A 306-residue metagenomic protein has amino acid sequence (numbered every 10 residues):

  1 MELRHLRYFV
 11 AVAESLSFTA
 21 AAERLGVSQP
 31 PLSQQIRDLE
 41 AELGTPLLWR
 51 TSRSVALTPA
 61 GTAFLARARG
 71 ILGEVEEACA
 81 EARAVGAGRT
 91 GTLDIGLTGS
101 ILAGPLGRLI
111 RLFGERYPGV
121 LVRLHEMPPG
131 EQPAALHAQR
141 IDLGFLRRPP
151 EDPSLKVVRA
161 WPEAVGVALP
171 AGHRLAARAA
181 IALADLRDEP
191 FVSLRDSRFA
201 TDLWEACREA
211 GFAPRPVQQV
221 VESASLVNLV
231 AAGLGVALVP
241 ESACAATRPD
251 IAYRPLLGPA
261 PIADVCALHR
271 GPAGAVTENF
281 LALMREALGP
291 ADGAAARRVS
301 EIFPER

Functional and structural regions predicted by a protein language model:
V12-S28: Short helix-boundary/capping micro-motifs
E40-T62: A short LG(V/I)-centered, amphipathic sequence patch enriched for acidic residue(s) preceding the LG motif
T90-P153, V220-E222: Central regulatory/effector-binding core of bacterial HTH transcription factors
P128-I141, L146-R147, D196-R254, I302-P304: Hydrophobic hinge/microswitch elements
R147, E189-A210, G274-A282, L288-S300: Secondary-structure junction motif
D152-R159, E163, R178, A224-P272: Beta-alpha-beta core module
S154-V165, L169-F191, E278: Flexible hinge/capping segments at coil-to-helix
E241-P249, G258-R306: C-terminal effector-binding regulatory domain of bacterial HTH transcription factors
